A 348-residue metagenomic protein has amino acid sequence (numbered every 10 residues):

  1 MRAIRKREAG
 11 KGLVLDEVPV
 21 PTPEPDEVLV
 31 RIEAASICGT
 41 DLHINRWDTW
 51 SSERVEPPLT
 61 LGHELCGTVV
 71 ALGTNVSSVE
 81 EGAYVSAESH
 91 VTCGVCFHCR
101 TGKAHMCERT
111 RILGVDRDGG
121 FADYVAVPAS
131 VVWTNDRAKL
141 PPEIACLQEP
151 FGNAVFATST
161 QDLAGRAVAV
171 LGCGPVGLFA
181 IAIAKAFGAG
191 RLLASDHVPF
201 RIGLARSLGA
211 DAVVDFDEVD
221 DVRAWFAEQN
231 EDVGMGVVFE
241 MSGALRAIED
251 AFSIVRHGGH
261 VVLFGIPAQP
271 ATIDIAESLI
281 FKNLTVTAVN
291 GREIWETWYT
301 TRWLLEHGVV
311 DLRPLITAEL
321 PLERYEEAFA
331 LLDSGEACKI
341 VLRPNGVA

Functional and structural regions predicted by a protein language model:
A3-T22, G39-A71, S86-A87, C107-D116: N-terminal glycine-rich cofactor-binding segment
P21-A35, W50-F97, V131, D136-K139: Glycine-rich beta-strand-centered segment in the early N-terminal region that forms part of a ligand/cofactor-binding
R31, E249-S253, W295-A348: C-terminal hydrophobic helical "lid"/dimerization subdomain of Rossmann-like NAD(P)H-dependent oxidoreductases
C93-L171: NAD(P)H dinucleotide-binding glycine-rich loop of Rossmann-like/cofactor-binding domains, especially the beta1-alpha1
V170-C173, K185-D250: Adenosine-nucleotide cofactor-binding segment
G177-L178: N-terminal Rossmann-fold NAD(P) dinucleotide-binding loop
R223-E228, D232, Q269-A318, E326-E327: C-terminal substrate-binding/catalytic core of Rossmann-like NAD(P)-dependent dehydrogenases/reductases
G259-H260: Glycine-centered, small-residue-biased loops immediately flanking beta-strands in adenine/cofactor-binding cores
